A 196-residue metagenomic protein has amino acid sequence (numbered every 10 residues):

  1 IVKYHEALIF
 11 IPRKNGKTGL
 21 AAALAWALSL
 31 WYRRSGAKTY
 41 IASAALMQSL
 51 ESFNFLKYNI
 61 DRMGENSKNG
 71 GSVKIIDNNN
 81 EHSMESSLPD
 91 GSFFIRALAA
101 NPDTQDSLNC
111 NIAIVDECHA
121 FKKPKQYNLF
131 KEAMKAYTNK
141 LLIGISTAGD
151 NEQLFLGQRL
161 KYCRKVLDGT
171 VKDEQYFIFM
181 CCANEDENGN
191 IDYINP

Functional and structural regions predicted by a protein language model:
I1-P196: Phosphate/NTP-binding elements of NTP-utilizing enzymes
